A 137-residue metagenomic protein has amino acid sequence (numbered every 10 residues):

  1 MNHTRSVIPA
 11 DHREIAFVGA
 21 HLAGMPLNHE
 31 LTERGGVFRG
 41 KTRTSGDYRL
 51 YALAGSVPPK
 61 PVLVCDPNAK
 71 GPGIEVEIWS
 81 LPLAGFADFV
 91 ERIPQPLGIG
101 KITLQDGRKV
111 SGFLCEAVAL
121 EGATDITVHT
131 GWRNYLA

Functional and structural regions predicted by a protein language model:
M1-A137: Glycine-aromatic micro-motifs
